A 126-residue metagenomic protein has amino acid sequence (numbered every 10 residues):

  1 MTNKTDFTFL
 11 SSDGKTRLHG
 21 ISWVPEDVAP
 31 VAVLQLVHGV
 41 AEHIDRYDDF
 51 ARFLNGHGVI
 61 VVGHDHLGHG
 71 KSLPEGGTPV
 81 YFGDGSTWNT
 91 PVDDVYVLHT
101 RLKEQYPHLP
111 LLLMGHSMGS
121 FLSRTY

Functional and structural regions predicted by a protein language model:
M1-D27: N-terminal cap/lid segment of alpha/beta-hydrolase-fold proteins
V31-A32, G58, H108-P110: Short coil/turn segments at beta-strand junctions that form active-site/ligand-binding loops
V31-E42: Active-site glycine-rich loops that stabilize anionic/oxyanionic intermediates across multiple enzyme folds
I44-D45, K71: Short N-terminal helix/helix-N-cap motif within the alpha/beta-hydrolase-1
A51-G77: Conserved alpha/beta-hydrolase
G83-K103: Alpha/beta-hydrolase active-site loop
Y106-S117: Alpha/beta-hydrolase fold nucleophile elbow
G115-T125: Glycine-rich nucleophile elbow surrounding the catalytic serine of serine-hydrolase chemistry
